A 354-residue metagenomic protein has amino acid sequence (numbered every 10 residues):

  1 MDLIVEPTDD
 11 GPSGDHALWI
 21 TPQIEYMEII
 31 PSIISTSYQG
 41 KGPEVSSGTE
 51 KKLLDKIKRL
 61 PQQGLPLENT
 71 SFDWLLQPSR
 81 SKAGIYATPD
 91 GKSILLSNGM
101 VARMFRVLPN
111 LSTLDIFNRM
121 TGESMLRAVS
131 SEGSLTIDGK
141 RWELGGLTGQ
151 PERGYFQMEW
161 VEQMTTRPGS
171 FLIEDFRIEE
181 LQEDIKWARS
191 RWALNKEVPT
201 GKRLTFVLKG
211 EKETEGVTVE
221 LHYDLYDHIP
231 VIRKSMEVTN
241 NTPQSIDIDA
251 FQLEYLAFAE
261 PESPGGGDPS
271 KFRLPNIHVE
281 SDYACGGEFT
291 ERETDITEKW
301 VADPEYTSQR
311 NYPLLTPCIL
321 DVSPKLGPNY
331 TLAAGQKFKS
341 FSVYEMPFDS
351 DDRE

Functional and structural regions predicted by a protein language model:
M1-G42: Gly-Asp-aromatic-enriched flexible segments
D9-S13, N241-Q244, D349: Extended, low-complexity, turn-rich repeat/linker tracts enriched in Gly/Pro/Ser/Thr and Asp/Glu that occur
L18, V231-I232, F338: Hydrophobic core residues within well-ordered beta-strands of beta-rich domains
G42-A87, K92-L95, V101, S112-C318 (+1 more regions): Polysaccharide-binding surfaces and accessory modules of carbohydrate-active proteins
R103-V107: Short, surface-exposed terminal/edge motifs of secreted or surface/virion proteins that either
I173, N195-E197, Y330-F348: Short Pro-Gly-centered flexible turn/kink motifs
F206-G210, L221-D224, Q336-D349: Short, hydrophobic/aromatic-enriched beta-strand segments in well-ordered soluble domains
I319-D321, M346-E354: Short, Lys/Arg- and Gly-enriched loop/turn segments at beta-strand edges
